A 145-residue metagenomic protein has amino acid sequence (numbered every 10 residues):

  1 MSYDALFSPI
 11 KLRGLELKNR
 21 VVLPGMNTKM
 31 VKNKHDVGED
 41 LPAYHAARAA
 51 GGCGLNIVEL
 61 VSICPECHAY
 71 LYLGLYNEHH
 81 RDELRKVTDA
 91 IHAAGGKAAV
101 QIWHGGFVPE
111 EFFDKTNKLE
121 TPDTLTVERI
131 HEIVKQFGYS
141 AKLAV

Functional and structural regions predicted by a protein language model:
M1-V145: Flavin-dependent oxidoreductase catalytic cores
